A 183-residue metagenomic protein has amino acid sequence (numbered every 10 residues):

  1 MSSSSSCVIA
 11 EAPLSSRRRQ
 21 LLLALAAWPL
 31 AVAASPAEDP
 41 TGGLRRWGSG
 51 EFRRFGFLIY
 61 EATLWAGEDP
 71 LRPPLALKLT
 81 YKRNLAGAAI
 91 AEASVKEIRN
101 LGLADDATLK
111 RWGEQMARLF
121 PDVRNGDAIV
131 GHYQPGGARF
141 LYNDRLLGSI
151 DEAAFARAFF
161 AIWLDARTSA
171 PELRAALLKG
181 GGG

Functional and structural regions predicted by a protein language model:
M1-S16, L23-A31: N-terminal secretory signal peptides
S2, C7, A34-G183: Terminal leader/tail segments of proteins
S16-R18, L173: Short, intrinsically disordered low-complexity segments
R18-R19, R139: Alpha-helix termini
L21-A24, R46-G48: Glycine-centered flexibility motif
